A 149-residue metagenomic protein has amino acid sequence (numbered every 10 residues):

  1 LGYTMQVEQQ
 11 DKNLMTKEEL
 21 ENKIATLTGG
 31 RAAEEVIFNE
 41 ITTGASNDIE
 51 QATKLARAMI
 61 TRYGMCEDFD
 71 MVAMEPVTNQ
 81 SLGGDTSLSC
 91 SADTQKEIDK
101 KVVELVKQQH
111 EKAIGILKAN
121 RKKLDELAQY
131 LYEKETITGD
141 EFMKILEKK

Functional and structural regions predicted by a protein language model:
L1-K149: Soluble catalytic regions of large protease machineries
